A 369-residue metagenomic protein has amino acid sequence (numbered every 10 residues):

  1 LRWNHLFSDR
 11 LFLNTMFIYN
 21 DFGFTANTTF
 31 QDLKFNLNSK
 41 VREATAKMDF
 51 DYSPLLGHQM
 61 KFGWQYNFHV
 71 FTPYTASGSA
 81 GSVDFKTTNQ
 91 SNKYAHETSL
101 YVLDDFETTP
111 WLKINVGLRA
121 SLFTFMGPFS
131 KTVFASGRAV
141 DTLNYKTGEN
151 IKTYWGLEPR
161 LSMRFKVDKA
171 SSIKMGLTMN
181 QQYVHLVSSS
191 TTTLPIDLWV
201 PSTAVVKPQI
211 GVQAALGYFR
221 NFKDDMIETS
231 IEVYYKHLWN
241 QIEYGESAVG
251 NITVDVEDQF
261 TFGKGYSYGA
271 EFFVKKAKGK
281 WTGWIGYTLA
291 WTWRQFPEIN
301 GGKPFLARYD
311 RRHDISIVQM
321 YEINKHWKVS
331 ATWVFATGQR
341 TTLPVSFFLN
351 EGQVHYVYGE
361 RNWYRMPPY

Functional and structural regions predicted by a protein language model:
L1-R2, T29-N38, T45-D49, S82-Q90 (+8 more regions): Extracellular loop and loop/strand-boundary signature of outer-membrane beta-barrel proteins
L1-V70, E228-S230: Outer-membrane beta-barrel domain signature, strongest for Gram-negative TonB-dependent receptors and also present
W3-H5, A46-Y52, L100-F106, L161-F165 (+5 more regions): Residues on the lipid-exposed face of transmembrane beta-strands in outer-membrane beta-barrel proteins
F7-L13, G23, G57-M60, W111-I114 (+4 more regions): Repeated loop/turn-to-beta-strand initiation elements of outer-membrane beta-barrel proteins
G23-T25, V70-S82, T124-R138, F165 (+3 more regions): Surface-exposed extracellular loop regions of Gram-negative outer-membrane beta-barrel proteins, predominantly
E43-D49, N89, E97, P201-K207 (+3 more regions): Outer membrane beta-barrel strand-and-loop segments of large Gram-negative receptors, especially TonB-dependent
K61-A170, Y183, I299: Signature of Gram-negative outer-membrane beta-barrel scaffolds
Y234-H237, V256-V345: Gram-negative outer-membrane beta-barrel transporters
